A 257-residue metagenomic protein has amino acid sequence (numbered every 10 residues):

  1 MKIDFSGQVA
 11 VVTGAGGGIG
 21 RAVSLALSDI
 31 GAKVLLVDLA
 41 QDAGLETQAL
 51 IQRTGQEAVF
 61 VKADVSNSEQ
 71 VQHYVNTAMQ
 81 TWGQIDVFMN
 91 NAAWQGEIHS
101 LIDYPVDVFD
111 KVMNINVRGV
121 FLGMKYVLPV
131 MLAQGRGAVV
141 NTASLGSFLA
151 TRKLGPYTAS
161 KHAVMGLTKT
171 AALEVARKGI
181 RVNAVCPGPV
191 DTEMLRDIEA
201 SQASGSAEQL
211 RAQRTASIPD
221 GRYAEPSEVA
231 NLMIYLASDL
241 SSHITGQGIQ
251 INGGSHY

Functional and structural regions predicted by a protein language model:
I3-D4, Q95-I98, L149, I234 (+1 more regions): Short C-terminal tail/terminal secondary-structure segment of NAD(P)H-dependent dehydrogenase/reductase domains
H99-L101, P105-D110, R214: Substrate-binding pocket helix/loop in short-chain dehydrogenase/reductase
M124, S160, T168: Active-site helix of classical SDR
P129, L173-E174, S242: Alpha-helical segment proximal to the catalytic Tyr-Lys
S144: Residue(s) in the substrate-gating loop at a strand-loop-helix junction that position the organic substrate next
A176, R181, I244-G246: Short, small/polar-rich loop/turn modules that mediate ligand/substrate recognition or access, typified
A184, A207-L240, I244, G253: C-terminal helical subdomain
